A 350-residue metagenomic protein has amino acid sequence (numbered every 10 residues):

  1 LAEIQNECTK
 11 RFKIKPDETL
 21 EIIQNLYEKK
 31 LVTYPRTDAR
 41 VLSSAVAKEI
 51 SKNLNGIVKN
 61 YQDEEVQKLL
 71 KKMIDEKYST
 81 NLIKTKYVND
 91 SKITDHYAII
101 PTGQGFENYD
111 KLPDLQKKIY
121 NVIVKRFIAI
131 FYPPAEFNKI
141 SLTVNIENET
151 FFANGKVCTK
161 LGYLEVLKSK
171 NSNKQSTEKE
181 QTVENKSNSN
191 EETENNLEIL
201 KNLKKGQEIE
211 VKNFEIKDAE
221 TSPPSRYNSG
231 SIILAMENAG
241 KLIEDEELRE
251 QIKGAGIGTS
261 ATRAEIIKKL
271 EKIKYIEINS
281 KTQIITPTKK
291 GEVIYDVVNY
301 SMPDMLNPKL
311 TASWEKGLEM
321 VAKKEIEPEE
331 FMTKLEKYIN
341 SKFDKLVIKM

Functional and structural regions predicted by a protein language model:
L1-M350: Core catalytic DNA strand-manipulation module of type IA topoisomerases
